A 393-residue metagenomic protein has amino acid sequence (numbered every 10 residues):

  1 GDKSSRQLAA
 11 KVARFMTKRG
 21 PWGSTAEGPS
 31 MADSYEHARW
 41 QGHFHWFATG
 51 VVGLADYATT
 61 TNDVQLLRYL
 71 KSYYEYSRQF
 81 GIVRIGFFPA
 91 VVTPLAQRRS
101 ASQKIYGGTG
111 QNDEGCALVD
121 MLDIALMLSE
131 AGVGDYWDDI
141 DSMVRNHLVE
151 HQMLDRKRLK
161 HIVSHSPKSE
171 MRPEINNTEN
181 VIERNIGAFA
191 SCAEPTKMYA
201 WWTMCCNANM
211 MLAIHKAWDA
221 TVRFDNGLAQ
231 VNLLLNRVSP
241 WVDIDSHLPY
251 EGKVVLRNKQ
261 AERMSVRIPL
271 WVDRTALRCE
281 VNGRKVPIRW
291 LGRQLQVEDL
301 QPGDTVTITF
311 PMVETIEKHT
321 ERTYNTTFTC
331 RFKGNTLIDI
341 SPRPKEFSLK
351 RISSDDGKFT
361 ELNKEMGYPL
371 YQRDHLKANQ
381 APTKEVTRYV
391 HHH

Functional and structural regions predicted by a protein language model:
G1, Q41-T59, G110-S129, T203-H215 (+1 more regions): Well-ordered alpha-helical segments within folded domains of soluble proteins
G1-A10, A58-K71, R78, L128-D138: Structural helix-adjacent loops and short alpha-helical linkers that scaffold large soluble proteins
G1-T49, T59: Hydrophobic, small-residue-rich alpha-helical packing segments that form membrane-like cores
Q7-G28, Y69-G86, S142-M153: Long, well-ordered core segments of solenoidal/helical folds
A26-G50, G86-E114, R156-M204: Carbohydrate-binding/catalytic loop surfaces
L70, W137-R257, T305-H393: C-terminal beta-rich recognition modules with glycine/proline-rich loops and embedded aromatic residues
R257-L270: Surface-exposed beta-strand/loop patches in extracellular or lumenal glycoproteins
R274-Q296, I316-T323: Solvent-exposed beta-strand/loop surfaces of large extracellular or lumenal domains
